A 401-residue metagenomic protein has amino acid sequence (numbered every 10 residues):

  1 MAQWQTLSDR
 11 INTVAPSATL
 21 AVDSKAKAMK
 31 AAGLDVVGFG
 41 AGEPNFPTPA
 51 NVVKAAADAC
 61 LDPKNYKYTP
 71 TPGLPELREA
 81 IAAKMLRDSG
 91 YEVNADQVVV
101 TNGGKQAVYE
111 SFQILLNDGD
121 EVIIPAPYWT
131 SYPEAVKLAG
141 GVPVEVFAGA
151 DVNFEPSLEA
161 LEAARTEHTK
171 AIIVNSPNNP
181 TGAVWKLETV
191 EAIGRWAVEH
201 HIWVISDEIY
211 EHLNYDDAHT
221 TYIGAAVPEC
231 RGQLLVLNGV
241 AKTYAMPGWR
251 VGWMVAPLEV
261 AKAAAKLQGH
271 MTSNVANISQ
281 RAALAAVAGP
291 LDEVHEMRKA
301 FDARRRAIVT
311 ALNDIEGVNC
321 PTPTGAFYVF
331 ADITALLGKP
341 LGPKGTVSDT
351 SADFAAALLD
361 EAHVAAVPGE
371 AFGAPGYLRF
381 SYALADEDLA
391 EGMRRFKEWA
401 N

Functional and structural regions predicted by a protein language model:
M1-L7, I11-S17, V22-K25, M29-V36 (+2 more regions): PLP-dependent class I/II
G40-E43, D58-L77: A glycine-/small-polar-enriched, mobile loop at the entrance of the PLP active site in fold-type I
Y68-T101: Conserved N-terminal alpha-helix of the aminotransferase class I/II PLP-enzyme fold
